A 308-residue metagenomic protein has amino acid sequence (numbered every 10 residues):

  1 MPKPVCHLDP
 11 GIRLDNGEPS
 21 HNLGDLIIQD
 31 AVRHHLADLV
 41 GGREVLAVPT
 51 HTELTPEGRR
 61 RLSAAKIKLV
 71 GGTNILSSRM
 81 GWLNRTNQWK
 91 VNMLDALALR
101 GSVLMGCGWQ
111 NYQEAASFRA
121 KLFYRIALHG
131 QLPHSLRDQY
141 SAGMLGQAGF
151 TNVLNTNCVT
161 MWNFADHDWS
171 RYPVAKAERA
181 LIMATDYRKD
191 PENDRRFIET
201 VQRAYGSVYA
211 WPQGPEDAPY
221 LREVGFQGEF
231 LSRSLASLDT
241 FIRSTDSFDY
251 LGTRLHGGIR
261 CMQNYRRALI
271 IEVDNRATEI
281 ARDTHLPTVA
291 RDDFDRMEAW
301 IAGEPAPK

Functional and structural regions predicted by a protein language model:
M1-K308: Active-site anion-handling motifs in enzyme catalytic cores
